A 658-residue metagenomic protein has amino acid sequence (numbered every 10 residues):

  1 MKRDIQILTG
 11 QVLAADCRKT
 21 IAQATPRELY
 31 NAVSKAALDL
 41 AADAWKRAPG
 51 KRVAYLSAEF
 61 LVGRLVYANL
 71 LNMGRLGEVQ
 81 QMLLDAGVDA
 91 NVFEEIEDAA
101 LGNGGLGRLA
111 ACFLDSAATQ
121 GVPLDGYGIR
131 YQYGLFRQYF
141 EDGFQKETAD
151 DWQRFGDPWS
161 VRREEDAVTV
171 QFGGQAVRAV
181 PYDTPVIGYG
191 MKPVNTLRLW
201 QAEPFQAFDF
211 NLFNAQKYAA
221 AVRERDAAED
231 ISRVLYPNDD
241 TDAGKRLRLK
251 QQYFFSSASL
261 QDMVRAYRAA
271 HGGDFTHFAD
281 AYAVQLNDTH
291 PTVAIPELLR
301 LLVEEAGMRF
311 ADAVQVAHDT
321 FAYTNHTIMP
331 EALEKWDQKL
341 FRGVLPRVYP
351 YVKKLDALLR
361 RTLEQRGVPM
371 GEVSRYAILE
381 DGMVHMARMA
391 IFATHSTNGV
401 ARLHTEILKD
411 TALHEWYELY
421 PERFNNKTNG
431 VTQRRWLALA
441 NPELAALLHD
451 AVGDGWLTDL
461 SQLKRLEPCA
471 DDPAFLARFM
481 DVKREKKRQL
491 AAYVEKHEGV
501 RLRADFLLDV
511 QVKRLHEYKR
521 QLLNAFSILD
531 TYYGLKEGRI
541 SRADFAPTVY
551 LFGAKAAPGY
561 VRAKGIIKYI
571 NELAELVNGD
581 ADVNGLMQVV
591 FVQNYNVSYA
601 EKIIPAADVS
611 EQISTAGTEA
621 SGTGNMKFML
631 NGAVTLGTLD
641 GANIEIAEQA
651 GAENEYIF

Functional and structural regions predicted by a protein language model:
M1-F658: A conserved ligand/cofactor-binding region detector
